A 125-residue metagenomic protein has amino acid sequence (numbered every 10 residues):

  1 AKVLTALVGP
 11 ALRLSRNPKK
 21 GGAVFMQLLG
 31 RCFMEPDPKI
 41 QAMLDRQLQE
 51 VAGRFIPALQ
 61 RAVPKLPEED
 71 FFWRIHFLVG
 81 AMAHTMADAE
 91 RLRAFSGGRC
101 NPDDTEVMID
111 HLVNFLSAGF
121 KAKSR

Functional and structural regions predicted by a protein language model:
A1-F25, I75: Hydrophobic alpha-helical connector segments
K2, K19-R46, A89-A94: Amphipathic alpha-helical segments used for helix-helix packing
L7, A11, M26-F33, L78-M82 (+1 more regions): Short alpha-helical scaffolding segments that buttress acidic/His motifs in well-ordered protein cores
G9, R13-R16, M34, A87 (+1 more regions): Residues at helix-coil transition
P10-S15, K39-D45, C100-N101: A ubiquitous short alpha-helical element
L14-K20, I40, V63-E68: Short helix-to-loop capping/linker segments positioned immediately adjacent to catalytic or ligand/cofactor-binding
Q49-R125: C-terminal peripheral helix-coil segments that are non-catalytic and often amphipathic
